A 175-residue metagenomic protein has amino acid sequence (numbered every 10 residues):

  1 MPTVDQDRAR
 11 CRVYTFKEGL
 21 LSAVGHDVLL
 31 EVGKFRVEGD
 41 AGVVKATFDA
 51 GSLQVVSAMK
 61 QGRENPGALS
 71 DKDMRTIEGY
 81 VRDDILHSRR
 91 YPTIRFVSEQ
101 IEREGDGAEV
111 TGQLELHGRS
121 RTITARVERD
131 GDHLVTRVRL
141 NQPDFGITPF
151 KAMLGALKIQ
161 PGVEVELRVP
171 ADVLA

Functional and structural regions predicted by a protein language model:
M1-A175: Low-complexity, acidic/polar, glycine-enriched regions of mature
